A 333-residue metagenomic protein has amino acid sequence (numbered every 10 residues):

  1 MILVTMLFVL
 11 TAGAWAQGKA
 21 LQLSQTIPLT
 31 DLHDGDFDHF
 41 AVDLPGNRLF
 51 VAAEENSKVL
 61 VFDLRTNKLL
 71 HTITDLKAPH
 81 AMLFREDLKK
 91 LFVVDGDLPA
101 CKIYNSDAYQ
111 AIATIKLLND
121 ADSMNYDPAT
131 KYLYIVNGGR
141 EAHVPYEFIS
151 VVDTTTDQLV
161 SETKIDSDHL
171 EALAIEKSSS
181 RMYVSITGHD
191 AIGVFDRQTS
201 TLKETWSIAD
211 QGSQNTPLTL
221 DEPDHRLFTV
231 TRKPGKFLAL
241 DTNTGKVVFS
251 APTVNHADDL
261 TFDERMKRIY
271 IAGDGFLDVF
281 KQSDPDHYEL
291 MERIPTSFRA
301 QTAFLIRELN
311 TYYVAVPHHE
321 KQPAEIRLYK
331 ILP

Functional and structural regions predicted by a protein language model:
I2-T11: Bacterial N-terminal signal peptides
G13-P333: Predominantly soluble domains enriched in secretory-pathway, periplasmic, or organellar proteins
